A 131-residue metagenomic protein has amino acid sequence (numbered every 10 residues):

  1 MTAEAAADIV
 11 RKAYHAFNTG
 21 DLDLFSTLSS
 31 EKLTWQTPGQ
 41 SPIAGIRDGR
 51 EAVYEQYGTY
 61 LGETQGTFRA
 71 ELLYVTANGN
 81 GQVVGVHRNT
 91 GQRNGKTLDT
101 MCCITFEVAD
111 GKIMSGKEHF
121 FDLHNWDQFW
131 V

Functional and structural regions predicted by a protein language model:
M1-T27, E31: Short, low-complexity N-terminal intrinsically disordered segments enriched in polar/charged residues
Y14, G66, Q92-N94, D99 (+1 more regions): Ligand-binding pocket scaffold of soluble enzyme catalytic domains
N18, G91-R93, V108-D110: Beta-strand elements of well-folded, non-transmembrane domains
L24, S30-G81: A solvent-exposed, acidic/Ser-Thr-rich amphipathic alpha-helical stretch
I46, G95-T97, H124-W130: A short, polar/proline- and glycine-enriched secondary-structure boundary/capping micro-motif
G58, G85-R93: Short beta-strand segments that buttress and anchor functional surface loops
A70-T76, R88-T90, M101-E107: Hydrophobic/aromatic beta-strand elements that line small-molecule binding cavities or substrate pockets in beta-rich
T105-D127: Short beta-strand edge/turn micro-motifs at domain boundaries
